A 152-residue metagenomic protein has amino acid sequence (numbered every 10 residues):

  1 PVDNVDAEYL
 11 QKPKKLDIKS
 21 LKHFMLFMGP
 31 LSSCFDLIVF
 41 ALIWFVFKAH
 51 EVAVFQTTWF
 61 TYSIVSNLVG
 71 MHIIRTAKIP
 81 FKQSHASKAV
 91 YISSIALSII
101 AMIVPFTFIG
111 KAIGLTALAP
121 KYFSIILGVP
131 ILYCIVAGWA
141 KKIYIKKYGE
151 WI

Functional and structural regions predicted by a protein language model:
P1-I152: C-terminal transmembrane helices and immediately adjacent loops/tails of multi-pass membrane transport proteins
